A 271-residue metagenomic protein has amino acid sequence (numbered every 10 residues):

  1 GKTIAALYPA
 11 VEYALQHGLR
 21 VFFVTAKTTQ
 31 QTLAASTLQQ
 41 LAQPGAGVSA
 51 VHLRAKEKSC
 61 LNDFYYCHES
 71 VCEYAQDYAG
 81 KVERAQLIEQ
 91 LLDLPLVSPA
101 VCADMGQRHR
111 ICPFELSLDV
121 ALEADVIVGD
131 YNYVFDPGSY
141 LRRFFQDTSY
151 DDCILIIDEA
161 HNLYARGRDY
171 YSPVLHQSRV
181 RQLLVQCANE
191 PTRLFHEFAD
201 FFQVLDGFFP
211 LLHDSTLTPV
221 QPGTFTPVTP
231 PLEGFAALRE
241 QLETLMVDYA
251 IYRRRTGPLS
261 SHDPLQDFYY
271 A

Functional and structural regions predicted by a protein language model:
G1-P9: Walker A/P-loop
P9-A10, L33-L41, H52, P137 (+4 more regions): Alpha-helical scaffold elements adjacent to nucleotide-binding pockets in ATP/GTP-utilizing enzyme cores
L15-I127, Y131-F135, N189, Q203 (+2 more regions): A substrate-engagement module of RecA-like helicase motors
T32-L33, L61-N62, D136-G138, R143-F145 (+2 more regions): Short helix/loop capping segments that flank catalytic or ligand/cofactor-binding pockets
E115-I127, Y140-C153: Short basic/glycine-enriched coil/helix segment immediately N-terminal to the Walker B
A124, Y131-Y133, E159-L163, G167: Conserved Walker B
A160-H161, A165-L232, A236: Conserved phosphoryl-transfer catalytic core
